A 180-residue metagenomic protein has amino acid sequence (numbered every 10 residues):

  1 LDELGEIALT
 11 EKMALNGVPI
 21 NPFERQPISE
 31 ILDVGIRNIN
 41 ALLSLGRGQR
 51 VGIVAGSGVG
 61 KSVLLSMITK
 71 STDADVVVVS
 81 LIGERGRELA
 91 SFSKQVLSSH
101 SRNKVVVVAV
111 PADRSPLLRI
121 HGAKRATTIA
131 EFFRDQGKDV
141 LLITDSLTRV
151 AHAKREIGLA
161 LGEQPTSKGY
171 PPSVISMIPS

Functional and structural regions predicted by a protein language model:
L1-Q49, V54-G56, S62-M67, S99-R114 (+1 more regions): P-loop NTPase nucleotide-binding/switch module
L43, S91, A153-K154: Short, function-defining helix-loop hinge/capping sites that tune catalysis or transport
V59-V63, M67-V76, L81-I82, G86-R87 (+2 more regions): Conserved P-loop NTPase nucleotide-binding/switch module
G86-K94: Short, surface-exposed alpha-helical segments at coil->helix boundaries
S93-V106, E156-G158: Juxtamembrane helix-loop transition segments at the membrane interface in multi-pass membrane proteins
